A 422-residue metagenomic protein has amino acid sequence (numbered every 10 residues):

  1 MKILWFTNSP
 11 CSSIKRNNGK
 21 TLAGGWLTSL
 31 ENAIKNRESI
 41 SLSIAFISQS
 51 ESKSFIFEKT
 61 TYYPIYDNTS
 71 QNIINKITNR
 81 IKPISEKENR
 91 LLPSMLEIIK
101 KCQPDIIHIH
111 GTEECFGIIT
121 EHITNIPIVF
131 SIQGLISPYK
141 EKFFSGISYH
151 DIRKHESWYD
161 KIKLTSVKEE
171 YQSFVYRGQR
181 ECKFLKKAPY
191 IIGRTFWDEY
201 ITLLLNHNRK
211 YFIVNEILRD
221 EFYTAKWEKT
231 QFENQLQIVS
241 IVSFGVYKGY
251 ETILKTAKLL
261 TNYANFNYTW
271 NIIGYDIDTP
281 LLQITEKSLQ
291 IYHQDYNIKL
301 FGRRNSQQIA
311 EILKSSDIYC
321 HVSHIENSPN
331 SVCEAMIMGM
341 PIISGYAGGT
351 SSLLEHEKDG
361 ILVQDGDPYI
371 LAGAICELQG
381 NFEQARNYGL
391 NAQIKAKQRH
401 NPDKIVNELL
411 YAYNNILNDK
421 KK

Functional and structural regions predicted by a protein language model:
M1-I56, T60: N-terminal subdomain of nucleotide-sugar transferases
L4, T230-K248, L254-A257, N271: Conserved donor-binding/catalytic core segment of Leloir-type glycosyltransferases
T269-E286, G302: Glycosyltransferase donor-sugar binding loop
Q283-Q307: Nucleotide-activated donor-binding/catalytic signature segment of Leloir-type glycosyltransferases, i.e., the conserved
H324: Aromatic "clamp/platform" in nucleotide-sugar-dependent glycosyltransferases that forms part of the donor/acceptor
P341-S344: Short hydrophobic beta-strand element within catalytic cores of glycosyltransferases and related nucleotide-activated
H356-E357, I361-P368, E377-F382: Conserved acidic donor-binding segment of nucleotide-sugar-dependent glycosyltransferases
I370, E377, Q384-R399, I405-Y411 (+1 more regions): A short, well-ordered alpha-helix in the C-terminal region of glycosyltransferases
